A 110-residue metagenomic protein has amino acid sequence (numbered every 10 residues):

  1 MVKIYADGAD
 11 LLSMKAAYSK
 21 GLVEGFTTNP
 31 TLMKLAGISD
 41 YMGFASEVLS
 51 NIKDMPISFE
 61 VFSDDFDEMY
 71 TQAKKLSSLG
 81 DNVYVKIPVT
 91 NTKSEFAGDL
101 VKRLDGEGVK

Functional and structural regions predicted by a protein language model:
V2-K15, K20-V23, T28-K110: Active-site beta->alpha loop and helix N-cap motifs at the rims of alpha/beta catalytic domains
